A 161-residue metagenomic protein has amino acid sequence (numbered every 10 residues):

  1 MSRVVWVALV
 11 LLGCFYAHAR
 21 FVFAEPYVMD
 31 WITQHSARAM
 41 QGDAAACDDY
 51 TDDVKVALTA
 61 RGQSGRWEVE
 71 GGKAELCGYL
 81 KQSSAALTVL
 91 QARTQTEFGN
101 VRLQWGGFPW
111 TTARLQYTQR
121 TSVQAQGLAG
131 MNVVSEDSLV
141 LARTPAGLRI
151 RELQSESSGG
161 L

Functional and structural regions predicted by a protein language model:
S2-V5, F21, W110-R114, A125-L161: Short beta-strand edge/turn micro-motifs at domain boundaries
V7-L11: Sec-dependent N-terminal signal peptides
G13-P26: Membrane-interface motif at the C-terminal end of an N-terminal transmembrane signal
A24-D43, D49: Short, aromatic-enriched amphipathic alpha-helices that serve as compact interaction elements
H35, A45-C47, V54, L76 (+1 more regions): Hydrophobic pocket/interface hotspot
Q41-R61: Short, well-ordered alpha-helical segments enriched in acidic and aromatic residues
K55-E70, V89: A short gly/proline-enriched turn/hairpin at secondary-structure junctions
G71-L128: Surface-exposed, charged secondary-structure patches
